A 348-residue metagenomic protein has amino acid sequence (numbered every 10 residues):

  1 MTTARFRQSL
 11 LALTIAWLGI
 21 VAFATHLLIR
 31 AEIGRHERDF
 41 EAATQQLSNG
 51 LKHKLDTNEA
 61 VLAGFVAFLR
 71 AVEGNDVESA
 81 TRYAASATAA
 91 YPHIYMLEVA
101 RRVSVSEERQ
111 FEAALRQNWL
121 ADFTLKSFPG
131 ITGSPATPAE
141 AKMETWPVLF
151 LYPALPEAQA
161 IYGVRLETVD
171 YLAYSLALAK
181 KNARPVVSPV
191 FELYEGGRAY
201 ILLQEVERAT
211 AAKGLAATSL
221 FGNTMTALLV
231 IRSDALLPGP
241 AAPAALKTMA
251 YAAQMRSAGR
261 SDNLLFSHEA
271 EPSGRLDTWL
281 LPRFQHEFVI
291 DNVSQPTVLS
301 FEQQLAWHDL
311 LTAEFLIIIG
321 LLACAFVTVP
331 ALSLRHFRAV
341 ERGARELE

Functional and structural regions predicted by a protein language model:
T2-G34, I317-A331: Extreme N-terminal signal-anchor transmembrane helix of membrane signaling/transducer proteins, especially in bacteria
T3, P238-A241, S300-G320: Membrane-interface helix-start motif
R7, N118-L120, A313-E314: Intrinsically disordered, low-complexity regulatory regions flanking sensor or DNA-binding modules
I15-I20, G34-R38, H53-E59, A139-E157: Short, compositionally biased low-complexity segments
I29-L62, L69-V77: Membrane-proximal amphipathic alpha-helices that sit immediately adjacent to an N-terminal transmembrane/signal-anchor
I33-A42, L334-E348: Cytosolic signal-transmission helices at domain junctions
E41-Q45, R70-V298: Intrinsically disordered, low-complexity polar/acidic regions
R256-A258, D309-F315, G320-R342: Extended mid-to-C-terminal alpha-helical interaction segments
